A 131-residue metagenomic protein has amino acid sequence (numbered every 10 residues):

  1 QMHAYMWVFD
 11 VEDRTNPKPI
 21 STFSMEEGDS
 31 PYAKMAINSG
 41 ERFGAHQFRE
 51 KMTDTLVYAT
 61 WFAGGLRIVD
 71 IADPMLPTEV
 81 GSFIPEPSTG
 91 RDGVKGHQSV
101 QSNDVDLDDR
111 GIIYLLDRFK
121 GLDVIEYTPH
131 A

Functional and structural regions predicted by a protein language model:
Q1-A131: Feature marking well-ordered beta-strand scaffolds used for ligand recognition
